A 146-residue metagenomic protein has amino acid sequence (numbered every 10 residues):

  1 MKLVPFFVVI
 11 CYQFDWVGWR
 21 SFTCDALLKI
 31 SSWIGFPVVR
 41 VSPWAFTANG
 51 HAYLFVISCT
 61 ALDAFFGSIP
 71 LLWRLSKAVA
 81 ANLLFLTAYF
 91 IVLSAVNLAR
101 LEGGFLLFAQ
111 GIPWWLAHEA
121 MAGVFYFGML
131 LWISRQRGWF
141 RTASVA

Functional and structural regions predicted by a protein language model:
M1-A146: Hydrophobic N-terminal alpha-helices or hydrophobic patches in metabolic proteins across all domains of life
